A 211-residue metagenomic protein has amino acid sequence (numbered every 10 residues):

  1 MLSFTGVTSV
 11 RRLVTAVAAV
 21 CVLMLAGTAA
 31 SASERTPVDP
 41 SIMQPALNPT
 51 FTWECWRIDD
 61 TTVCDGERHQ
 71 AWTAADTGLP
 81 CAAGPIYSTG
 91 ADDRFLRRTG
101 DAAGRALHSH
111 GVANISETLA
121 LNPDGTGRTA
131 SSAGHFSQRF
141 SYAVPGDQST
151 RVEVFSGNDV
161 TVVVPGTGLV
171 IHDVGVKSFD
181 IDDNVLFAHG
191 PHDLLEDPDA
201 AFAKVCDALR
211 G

Functional and structural regions predicted by a protein language model:
M1-S33: Secretory targeting and sorting signals
S33-G211: Beta-strand-enriched cores of mature, soluble protein domains
